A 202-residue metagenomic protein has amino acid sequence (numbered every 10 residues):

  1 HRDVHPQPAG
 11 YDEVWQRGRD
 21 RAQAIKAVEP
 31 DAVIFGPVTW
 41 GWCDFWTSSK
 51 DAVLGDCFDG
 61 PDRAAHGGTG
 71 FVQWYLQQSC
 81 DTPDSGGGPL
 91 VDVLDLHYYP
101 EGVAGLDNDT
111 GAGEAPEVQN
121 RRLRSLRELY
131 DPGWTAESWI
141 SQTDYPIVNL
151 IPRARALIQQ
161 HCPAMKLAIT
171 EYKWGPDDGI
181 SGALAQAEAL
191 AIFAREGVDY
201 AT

Functional and structural regions predicted by a protein language model:
R2-Q7, G175, Y200: Catalytic cores of eukaryotic secretory-pathway lumenal/extracellular enzymes that build and remodel glycoconjugates
G10-S181, Q186-A189, E196: Noncatalytic carbohydrate-binding groove/subsite architecture in carbohydrate-active enzymes
A194, V198-T202: Feature marks hydrolase-like catalytic cores characterized by long aromatic- and Gly/Pro-rich stretches
